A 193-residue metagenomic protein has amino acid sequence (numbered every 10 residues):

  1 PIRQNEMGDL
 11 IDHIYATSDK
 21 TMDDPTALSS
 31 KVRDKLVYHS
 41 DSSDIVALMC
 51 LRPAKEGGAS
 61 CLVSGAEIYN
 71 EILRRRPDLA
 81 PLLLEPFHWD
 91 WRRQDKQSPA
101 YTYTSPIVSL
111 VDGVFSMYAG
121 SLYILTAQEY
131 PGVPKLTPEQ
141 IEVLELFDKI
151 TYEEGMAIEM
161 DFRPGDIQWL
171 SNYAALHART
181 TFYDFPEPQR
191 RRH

Functional and structural regions predicted by a protein language model:
P1-I2: N-terminal auxiliary "cap/dimerization" subdomain that precedes the catalytic jelly-roll/cupin core of mononuclear
N5: Short, flexible active-site-proximal loops enriched in glycine and acidic residues
G8-P164, Q168-H193: Active-site environment of non-heme Fe oxygenases that use a 2-His-1-carboxylate facial triad
